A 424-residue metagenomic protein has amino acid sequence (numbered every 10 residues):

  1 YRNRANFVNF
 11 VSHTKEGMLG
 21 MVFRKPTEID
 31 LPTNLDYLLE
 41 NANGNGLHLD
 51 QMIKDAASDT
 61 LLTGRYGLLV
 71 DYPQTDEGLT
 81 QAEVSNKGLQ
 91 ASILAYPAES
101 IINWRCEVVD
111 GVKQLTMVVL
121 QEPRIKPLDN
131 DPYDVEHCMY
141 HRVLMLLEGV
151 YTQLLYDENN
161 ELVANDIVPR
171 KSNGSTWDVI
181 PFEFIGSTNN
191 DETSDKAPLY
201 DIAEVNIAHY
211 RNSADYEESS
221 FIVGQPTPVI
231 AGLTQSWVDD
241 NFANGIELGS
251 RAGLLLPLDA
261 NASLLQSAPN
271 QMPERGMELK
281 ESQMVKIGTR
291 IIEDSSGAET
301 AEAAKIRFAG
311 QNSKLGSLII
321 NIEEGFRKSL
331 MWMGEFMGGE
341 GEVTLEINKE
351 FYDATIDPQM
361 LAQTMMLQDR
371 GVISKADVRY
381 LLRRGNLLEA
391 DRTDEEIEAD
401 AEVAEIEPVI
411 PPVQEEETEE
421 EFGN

Functional and structural regions predicted by a protein language model:
Y1-Y96, V409-N424: Extended, helix-rich architectural segments
G17-K25, G44-N45, N212, S219 (+4 more regions): Surface-exposed polar/charged interaction patches
H48-M52, T60, D201, G276 (+2 more regions): Short amphipathic alpha-helical segments
I53, L265-M272, G276, R307-L318: Non-transmembrane, amphipathic alpha-helical segments
T60-S187: Extended, regular secondary-structure scaffolds
V163-E302: Extended, charged amphipathic alpha-helical segments
L279-N424: C-terminal helix-loop subdomains that flank or include functional centers
